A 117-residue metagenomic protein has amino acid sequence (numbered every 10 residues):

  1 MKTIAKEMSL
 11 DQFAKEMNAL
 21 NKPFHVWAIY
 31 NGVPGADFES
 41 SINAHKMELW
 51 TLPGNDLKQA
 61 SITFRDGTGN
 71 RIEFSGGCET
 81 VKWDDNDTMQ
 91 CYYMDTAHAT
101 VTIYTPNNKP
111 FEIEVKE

Functional and structural regions predicted by a protein language model:
M1-G35: Long, hydrophobic N-terminal alpha-helical segment
H25-W27, S61-T63, T102: Residue-level detector of beta-strand face positions
G32-A44: Short, contiguous, helix-prone interaction/anchoring segments in small proteins
S41-I42, L49-H98: Acidic, low-complexity, intrinsically disordered interaction modules
T96-E117: Edge beta-strand at a domain terminus
